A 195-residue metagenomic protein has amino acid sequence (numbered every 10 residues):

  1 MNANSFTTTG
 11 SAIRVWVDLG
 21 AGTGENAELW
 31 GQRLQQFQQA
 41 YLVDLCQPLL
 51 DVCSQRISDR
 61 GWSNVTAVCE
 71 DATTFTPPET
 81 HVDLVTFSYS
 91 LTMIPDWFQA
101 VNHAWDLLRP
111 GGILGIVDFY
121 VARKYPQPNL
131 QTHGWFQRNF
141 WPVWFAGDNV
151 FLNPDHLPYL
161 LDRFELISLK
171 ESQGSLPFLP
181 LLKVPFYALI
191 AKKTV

Functional and structural regions predicted by a protein language model:
M1-I13, E25, L29: Conserved alpha-helix/loop element of class I SAM-dependent methyltransferases that forms part of the SAM/SAH-binding
V15-T74: Class I SAM-dependent methyltransferase SAM/SAH-binding core
Q36, L108-L114: Short glycine-dipeptide loop
T73-V85: A short acidic, Gly/Pro-enriched loop at the edge of an enzyme's catalytic core that lines a small-molecule cofactor
D83-D96: A short SAM/SAH-binding and catalytic strip from SAM-dependent methyltransferases
F98-P110: A short glycine-rich, Lys/Arg-flanked "PGG" loop and its adjoining helix->strand segment in the class I
V117-L181: C-terminal alpha-helical "lid/dimerization" subdomain adjacent to the S-adenosyl-L-methionine
A188-V195: C-terminal lobe and adjacent flexible extensions of AdoMet/dcAdoMet transferase-like proteins
